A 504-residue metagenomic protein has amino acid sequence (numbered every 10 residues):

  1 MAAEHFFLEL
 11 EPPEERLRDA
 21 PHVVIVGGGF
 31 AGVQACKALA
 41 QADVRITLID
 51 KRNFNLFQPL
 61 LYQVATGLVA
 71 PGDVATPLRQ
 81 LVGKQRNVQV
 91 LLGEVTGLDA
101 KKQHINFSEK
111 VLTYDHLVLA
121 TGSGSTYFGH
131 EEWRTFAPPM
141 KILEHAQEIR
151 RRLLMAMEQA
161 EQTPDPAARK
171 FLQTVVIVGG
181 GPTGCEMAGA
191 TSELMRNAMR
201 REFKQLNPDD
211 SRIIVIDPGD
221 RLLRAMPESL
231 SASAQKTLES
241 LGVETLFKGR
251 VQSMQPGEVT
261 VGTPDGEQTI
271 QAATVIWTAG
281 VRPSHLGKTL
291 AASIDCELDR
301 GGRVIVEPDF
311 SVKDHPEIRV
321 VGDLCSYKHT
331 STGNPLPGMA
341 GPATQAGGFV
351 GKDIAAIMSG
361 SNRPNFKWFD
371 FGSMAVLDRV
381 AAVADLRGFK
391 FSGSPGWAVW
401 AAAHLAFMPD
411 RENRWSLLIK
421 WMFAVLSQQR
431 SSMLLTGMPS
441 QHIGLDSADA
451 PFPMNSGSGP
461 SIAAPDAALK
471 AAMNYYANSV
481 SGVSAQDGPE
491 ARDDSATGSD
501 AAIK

Functional and structural regions predicted by a protein language model:
M1-E11, A20, P342, A346-D494 (+1 more regions): C-terminal, flexible cofactor-proximal segment of oxidoreductases
A2-A20, V88-V176, D265, I276: FAD-binding core/adjacent interface of flavoenzyme oxidoreductases
A3-L92, T96, V175, P182-M226 (+5 more regions): Beta1-alpha1 glycine-rich phosphate/pyrophosphate-binding loop at the start of Rossmann-like nucleotide-binding domains
F6-L10, T135-D165, E258, Q268-Q345: FAD-site-proximal beta/loop scaffold in flavoenzymes
R86-G97, S192-P308, D314, R363: A Rossmann-like FAD-binding core segment of flavoenzymes
G122-S125, A188, V281-P283: Short glycine-rich anion-binding loops that position phosphate/pyrophosphate groups of nucleotides and phosphorylated
R169-M226, L230-S233, E244-L246, L336-A356 (+2 more regions): Rossmann-like dinucleotide-binding core of oxidoreductases
